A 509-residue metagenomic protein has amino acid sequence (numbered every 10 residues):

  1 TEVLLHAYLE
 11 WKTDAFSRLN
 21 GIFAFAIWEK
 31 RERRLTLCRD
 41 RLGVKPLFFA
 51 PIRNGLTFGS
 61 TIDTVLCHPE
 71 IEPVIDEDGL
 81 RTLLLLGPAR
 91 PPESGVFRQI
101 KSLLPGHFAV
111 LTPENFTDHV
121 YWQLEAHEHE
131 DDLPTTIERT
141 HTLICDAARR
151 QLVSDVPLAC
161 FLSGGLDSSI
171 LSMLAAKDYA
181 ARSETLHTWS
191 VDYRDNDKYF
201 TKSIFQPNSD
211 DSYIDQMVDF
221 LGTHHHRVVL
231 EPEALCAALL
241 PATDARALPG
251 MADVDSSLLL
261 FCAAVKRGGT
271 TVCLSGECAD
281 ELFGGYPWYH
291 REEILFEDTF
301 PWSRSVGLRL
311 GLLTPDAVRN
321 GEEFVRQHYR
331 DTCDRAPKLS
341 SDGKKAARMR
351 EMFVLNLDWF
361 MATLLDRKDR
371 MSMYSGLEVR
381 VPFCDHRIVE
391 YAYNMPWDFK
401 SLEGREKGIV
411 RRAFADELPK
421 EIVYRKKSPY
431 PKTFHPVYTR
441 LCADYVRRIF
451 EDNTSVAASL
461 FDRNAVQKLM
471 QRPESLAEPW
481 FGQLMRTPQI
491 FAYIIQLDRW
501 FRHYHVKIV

Functional and structural regions predicted by a protein language model:
T1-L240, D244-A245, L258, A415-D416 (+3 more regions): Cysteine-centered catalytic environments shared across enzyme families
E2, G21, E138, G164 (+8 more regions): An alpha-helix initiation/capping motif
D14, L66-E72, R98-P105, N115-F116 (+2 more regions): Adenosyl-5′-phosphate
A175-Y179, H290, P396: Active-site catalytic pocket residues across diverse enzymes, especially alpha/beta-hydrolases
G250-M251, M485: Long, Lys/Arg- and hydrophobic-enriched amphipathic alpha-helices
V265: Hydrophobic pocket-lining residues that define ligand/cofactor binding sites across diverse proteins
T270-D280, G284-Y286: Short acidic/histidine-rich active-site segments
L282-L308: A mobile, often basic/glycine-rich helix-loop segment that functions as the active-site lid/recognition loop
